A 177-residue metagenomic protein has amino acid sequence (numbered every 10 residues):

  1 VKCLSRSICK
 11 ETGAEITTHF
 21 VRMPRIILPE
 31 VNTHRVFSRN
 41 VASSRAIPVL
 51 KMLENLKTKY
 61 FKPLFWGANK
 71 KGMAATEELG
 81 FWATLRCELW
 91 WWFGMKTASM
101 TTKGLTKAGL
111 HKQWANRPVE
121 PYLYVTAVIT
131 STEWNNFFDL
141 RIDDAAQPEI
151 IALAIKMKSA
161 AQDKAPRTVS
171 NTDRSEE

Functional and structural regions predicted by a protein language model:
V1-E177: A conserved ligand/cofactor-binding region detector
